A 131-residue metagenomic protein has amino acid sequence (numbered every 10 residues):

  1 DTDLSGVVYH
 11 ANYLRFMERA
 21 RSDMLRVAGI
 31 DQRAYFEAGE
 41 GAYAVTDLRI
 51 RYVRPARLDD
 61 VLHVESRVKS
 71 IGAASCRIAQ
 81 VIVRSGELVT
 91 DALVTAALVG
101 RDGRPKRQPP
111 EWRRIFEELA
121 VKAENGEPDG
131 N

Functional and structural regions predicted by a protein language model:
D1-D3, D47, D59-D60, D91: Acidic side chains
D1-V45, R101-N131: Hot-dog-fold acyl-thioester-processing enzymes
R26, Y52, R57-V61, K69-N131: HotDog/MaoC-like acyl-thioester-processing domains
E37-R67: Helix-adjacent hinge/juxtasegments
